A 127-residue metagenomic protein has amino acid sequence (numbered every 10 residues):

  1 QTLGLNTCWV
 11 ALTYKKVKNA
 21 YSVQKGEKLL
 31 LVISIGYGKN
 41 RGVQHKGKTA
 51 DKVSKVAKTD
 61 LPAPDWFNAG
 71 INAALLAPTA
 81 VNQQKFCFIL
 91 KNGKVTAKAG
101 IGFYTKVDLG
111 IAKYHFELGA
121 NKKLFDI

Functional and structural regions predicted by a protein language model:
Q1-I127: Acidic, surface-exposed loops and disordered segments
